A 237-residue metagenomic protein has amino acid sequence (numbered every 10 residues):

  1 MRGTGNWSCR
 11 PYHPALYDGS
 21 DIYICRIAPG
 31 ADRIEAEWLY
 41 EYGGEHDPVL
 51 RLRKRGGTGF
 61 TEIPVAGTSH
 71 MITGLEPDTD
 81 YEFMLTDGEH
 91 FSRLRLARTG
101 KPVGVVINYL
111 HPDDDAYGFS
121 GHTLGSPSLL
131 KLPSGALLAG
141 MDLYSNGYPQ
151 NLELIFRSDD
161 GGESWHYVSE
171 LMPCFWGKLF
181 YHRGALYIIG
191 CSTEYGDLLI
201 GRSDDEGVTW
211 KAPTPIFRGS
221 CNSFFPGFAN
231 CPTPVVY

Functional and structural regions predicted by a protein language model:
G3-M71, P77-M84, G88-Y237: Asp-box/BNR beta-propeller blade signature and adjacent active/binding-site loops in extracellular glycan-interacting
